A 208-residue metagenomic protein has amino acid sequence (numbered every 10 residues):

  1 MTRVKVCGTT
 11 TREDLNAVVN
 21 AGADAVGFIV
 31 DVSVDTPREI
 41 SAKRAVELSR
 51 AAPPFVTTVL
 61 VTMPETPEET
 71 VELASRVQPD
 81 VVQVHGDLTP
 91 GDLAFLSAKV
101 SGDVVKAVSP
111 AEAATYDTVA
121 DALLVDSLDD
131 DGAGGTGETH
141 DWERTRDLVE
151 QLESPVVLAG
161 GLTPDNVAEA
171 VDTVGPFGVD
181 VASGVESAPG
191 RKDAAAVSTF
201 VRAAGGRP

Functional and structural regions predicted by a protein language model:
M1-G178, S183-P208: Conserved N-terminal beta1-alpha1 strand-loop-helix module at the mouth
